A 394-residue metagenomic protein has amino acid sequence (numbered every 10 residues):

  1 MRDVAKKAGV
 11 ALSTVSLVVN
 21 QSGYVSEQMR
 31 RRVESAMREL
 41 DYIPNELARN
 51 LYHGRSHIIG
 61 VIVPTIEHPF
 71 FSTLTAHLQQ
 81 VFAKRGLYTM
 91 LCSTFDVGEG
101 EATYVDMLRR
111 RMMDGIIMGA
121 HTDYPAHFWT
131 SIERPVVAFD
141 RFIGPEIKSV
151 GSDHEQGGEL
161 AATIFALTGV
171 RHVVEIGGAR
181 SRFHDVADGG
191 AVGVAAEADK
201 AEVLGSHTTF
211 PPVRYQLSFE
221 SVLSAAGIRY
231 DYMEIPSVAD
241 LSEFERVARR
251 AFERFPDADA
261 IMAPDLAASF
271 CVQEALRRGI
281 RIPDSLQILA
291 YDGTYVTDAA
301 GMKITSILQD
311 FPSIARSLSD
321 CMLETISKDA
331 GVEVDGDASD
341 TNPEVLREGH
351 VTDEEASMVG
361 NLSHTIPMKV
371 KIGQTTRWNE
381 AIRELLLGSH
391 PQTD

Functional and structural regions predicted by a protein language model:
M1-R55, P391-D394: N-terminal helix-turn-helix DNA-binding module of bacterial transcription factors
L40-M107, R111-G115, V213, L217: Amphipathic helical "hinge" segments at domain boundaries
F82-S93, Q216, E220-L241: Short beta-strand elements in bilobed, periplasmic/extracellular small-molecule ligand-binding domains
T89-R110, G158-E159, M233-R254: Structural motif
R109, M113-G119, V174-G177, E202-V203 (+2 more regions): Periplasmic-binding protein-like
G119-T163, L167-T168, G178-H184, D292-I304: Flexible loop/hinge segments that line or gate small-molecule binding clefts
V150-E197, L241-R249, Q309-G331, D335: Hydrophobic alpha-helical segments within soluble ligand-binding/sensing domains
R249, E253-D394: Flexible loop/turn connectors
